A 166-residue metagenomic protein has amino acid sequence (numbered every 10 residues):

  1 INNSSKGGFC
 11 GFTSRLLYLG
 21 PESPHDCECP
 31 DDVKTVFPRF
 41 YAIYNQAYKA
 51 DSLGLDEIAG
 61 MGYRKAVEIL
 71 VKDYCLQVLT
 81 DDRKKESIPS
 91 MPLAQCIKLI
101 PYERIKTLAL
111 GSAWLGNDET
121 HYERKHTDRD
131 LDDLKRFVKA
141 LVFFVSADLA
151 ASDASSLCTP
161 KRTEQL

Functional and structural regions predicted by a protein language model:
I1-R39: Helix-loop junctions and short alpha-helical segments
T13-P24, K72-L110, W114-L115: Short, charged amphipathic alpha-helical segments flanked by flexible coils
V36, G62-Y63, I105-L108, L134: Amphipathic alpha-helix face/heptad-repeat signature
V36-Y41, S112-W114: Active-site-adjacent bridging/hinge elements
P38-L55: A long, hydrophobic alpha-helical segment
Y63, L70-V71: Inward-facing hydrophobic residues that define packing positions of alpha-helical scaffold repeats
T107-L166: Charge-enriched, short contiguous segments at helix-coil
